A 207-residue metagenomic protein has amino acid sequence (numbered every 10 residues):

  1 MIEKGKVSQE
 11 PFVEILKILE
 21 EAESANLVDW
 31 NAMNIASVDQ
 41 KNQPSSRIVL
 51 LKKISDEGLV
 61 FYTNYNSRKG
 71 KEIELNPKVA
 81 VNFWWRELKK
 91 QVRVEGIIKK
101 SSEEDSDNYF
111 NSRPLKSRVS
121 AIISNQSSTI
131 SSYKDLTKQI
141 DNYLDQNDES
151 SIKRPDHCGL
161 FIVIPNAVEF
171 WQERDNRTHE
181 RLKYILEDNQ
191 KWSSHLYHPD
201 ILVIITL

Functional and structural regions predicted by a protein language model:
M1-L207: Binding-site signature for planar aromatic cofactors or substrates
